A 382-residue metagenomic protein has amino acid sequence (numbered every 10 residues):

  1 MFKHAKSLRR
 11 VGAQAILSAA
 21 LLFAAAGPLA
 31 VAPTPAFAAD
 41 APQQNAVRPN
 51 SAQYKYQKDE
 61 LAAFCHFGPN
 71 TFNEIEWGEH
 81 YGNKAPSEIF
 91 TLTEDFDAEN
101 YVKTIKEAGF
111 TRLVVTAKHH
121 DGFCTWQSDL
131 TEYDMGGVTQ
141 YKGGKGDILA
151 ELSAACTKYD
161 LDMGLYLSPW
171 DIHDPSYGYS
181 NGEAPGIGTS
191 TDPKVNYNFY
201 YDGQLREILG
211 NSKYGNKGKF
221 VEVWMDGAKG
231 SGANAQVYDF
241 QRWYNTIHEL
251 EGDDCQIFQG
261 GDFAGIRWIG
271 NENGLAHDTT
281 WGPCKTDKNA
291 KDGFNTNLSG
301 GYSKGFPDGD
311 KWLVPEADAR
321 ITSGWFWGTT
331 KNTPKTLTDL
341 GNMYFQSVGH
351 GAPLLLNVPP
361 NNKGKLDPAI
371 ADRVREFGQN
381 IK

Functional and structural regions predicted by a protein language model:
F2-A19, G27: Bacterial N-terminal signal peptides that target proteins for export
L22-P35: C-terminal segment of classical bacterial N-terminal signal peptides
A39-K382: Mature catalytic domains of secreted/periplasmic carbohydrate-active enzymes
